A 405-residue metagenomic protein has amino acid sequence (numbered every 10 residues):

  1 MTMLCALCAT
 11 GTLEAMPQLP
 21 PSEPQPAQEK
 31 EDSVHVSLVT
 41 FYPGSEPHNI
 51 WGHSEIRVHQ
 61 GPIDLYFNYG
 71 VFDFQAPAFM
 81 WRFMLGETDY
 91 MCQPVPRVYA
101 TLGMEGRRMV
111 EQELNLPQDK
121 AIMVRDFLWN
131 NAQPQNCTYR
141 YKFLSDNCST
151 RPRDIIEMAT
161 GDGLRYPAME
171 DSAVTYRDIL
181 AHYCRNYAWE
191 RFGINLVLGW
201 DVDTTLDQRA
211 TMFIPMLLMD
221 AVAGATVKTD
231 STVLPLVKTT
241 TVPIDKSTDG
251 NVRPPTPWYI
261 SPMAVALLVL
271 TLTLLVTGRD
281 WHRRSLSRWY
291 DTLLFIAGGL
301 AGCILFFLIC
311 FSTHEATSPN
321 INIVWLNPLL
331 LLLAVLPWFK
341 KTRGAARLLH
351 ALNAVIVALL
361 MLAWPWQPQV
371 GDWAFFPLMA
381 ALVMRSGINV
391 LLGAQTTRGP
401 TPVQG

Functional and structural regions predicted by a protein language model:
M1-G11: Bacterial N-terminal signal peptides
L13-P17: Boundary at the C-terminal end of the N-terminal hydrophobic targeting segment
E31-G106: Glycine-rich catalytic cores of cysteine/serine-nucleophile enzymes that process amide/ester linkages in cell-envelope
R97-T101, R185-E190, L198-D249: Extracytosolic (periplasmic/ER-lumenal) interhelical loops and adjacent juxtamembrane/interface segments of multi-pass
A100-V174, P377, A381: Active-site nucleophile-His-acid catalytic modules used for acyl/amide transfer and hydrolysis across diverse enzymes
L144-M216: Soluble non-transmembrane domains of integral membrane proteins
A225, T229-E315: Core alpha-helical transmembrane segments of integral membrane proteins
T277-H282, R288, I296-G405: Generic detector of multi-pass transmembrane helix bundles and their immediately adjacent loops in polytopic membrane
